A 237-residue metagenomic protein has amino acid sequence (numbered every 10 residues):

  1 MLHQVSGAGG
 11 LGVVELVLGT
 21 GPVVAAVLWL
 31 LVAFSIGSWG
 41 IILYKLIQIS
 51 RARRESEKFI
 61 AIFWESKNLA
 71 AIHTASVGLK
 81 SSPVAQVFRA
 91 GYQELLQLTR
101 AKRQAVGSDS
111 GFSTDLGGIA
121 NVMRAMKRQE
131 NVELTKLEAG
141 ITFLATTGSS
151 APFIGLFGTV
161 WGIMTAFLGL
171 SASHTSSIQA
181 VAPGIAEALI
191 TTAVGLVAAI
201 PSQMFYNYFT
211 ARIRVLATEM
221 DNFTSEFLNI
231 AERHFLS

Functional and structural regions predicted by a protein language model:
M1-T20: Short, strongly hydrophobic alpha-helical membrane anchors
T20-V77: Transmembrane alpha-helix/interfacial motif
G21, W39, I72, F88 (+3 more regions): Residue-level signature of catalytic and energy-coupling elements of molecular machines, predominantly ATP/GTP-dependent
V27-L30, F34-G37, A151-I154, G158-W161 (+1 more regions): Residue-level signal for the membrane-embedded core of alpha-helical transmembrane segments, especially mid-helix
G40-S50, A199-R212: Alpha-helical transmembrane segments of multi-pass membrane proteins
R53-I154, I163-S177, M204-S237: Predominantly long cytosolic amphipathic alpha-helical stalk/bundle segments
H174-A188: Hydrophobic alpha-helical transmembrane segments and adjacent short intramembrane/lumenal linkers of inner/organellar
A188-S202: Hydrophobic alpha-helical transmembrane segments of polytopic membrane proteins
